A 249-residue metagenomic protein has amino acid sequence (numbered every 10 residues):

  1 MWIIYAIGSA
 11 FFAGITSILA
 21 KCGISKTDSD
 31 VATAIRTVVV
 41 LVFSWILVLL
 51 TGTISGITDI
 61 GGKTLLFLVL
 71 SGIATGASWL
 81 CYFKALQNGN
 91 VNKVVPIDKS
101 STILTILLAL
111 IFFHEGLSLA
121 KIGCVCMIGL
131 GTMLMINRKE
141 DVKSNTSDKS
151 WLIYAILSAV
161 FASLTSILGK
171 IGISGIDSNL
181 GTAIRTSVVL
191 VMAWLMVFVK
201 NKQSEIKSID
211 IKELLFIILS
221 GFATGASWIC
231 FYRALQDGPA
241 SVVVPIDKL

Functional and structural regions predicted by a protein language model:
M1-F12, A20-L68, I73, W79-G89 (+2 more regions): Membrane-interface interhelical linkers
M1-G8, I103-V160: Juxtamembrane helix-loop boundary signature in multi-pass membrane transporters
G8, I35-R36, L70, I97-S100 (+3 more regions): Hydrophobic core positions of alpha-helical segments in small-molecule transporters and transporter systems
S9, D98-T102, S158, A162 (+2 more regions): Structural signature of transmembrane alpha-helices in multi-pass secondary transporters
G23, A32, A85, I111-F113 (+4 more regions): Hydrophobic/aromatic residues within transmembrane alpha-helices of multi-pass small-molecule transporters
D30-V31, N92, S118-A120, N179-L180 (+1 more regions): Residues that define the loop-to-transmembrane-helix transition and helix capping in multi-pass membrane transporters
V38-F43, I97-I111, S187-M192, S227 (+1 more regions): Alpha-helical transmembrane segments of compact multi-pass small-molecule transporters, enriched in specific families
